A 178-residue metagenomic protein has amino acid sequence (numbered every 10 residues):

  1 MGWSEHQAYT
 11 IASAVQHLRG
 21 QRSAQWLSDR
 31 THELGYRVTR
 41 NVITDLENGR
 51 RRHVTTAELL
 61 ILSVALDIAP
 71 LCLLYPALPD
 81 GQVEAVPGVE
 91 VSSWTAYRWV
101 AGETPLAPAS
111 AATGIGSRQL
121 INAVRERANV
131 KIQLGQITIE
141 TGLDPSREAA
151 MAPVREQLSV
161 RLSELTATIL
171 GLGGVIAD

Functional and structural regions predicted by a protein language model:
M1-W26: A short, Lys/Arg-rich alpha-helix, primarily the initiator
S23-R37: DNA-recognition alpha helix
E33-V54: Recognition helix of helix-turn-helix/homeodomain-like DNA-binding domains that insert into the DNA major groove
E47, E58, L74-A77: DNA major-groove recognition helix of helix-turn-helix
T55-C72: DNA major-groove recognition helix of helix-turn-helix/homeodomain DNA-binding modules
Y75-A112, I176-A177: Short, charged recognition helix plus adjacent turn of helix-turn-helix-like nucleic-acid-binding domains
E103-G135: Short, charge/polar-rich alpha-helical segments
V130-D178: Charged, low-complexity intrinsically disordered regulatory/assembly segments
